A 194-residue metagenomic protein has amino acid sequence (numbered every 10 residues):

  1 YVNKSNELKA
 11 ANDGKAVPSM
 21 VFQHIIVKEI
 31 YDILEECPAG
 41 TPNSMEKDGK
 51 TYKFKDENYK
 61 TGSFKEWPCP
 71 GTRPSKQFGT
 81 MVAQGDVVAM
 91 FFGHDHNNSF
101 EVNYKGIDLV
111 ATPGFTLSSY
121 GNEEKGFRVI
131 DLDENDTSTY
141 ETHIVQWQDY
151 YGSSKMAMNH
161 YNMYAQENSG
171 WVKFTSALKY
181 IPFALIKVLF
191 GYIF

Functional and structural regions predicted by a protein language model:
Y1-D95, S99: His/acidic metal-ligating clusters that form di-metal
S63, P68-C69, S75-G79, Q84 (+2 more regions): Binuclear metal-dependent phosphoesterase catalytic core
F174-I193: C-terminal functional modules
